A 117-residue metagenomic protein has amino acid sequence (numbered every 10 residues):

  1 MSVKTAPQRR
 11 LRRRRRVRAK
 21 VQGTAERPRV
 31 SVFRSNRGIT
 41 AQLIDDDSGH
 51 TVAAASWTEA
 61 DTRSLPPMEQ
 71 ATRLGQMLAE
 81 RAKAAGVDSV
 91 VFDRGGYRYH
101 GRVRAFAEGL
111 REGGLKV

Functional and structural regions predicted by a protein language model:
S2-V117: Ribosome large-subunit tunnel/peptidyl-transferase-proximal elements
